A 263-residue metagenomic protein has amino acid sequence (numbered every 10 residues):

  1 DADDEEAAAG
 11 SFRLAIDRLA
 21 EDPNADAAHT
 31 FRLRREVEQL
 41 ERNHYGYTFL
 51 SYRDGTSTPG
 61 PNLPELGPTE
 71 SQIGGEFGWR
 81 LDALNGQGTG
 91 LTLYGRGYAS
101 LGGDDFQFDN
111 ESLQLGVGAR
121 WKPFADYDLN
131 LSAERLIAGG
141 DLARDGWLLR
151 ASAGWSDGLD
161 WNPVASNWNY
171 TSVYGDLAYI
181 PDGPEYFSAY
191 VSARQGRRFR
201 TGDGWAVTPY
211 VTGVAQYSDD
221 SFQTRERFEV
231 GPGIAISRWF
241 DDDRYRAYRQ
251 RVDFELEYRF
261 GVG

Functional and structural regions predicted by a protein language model:
D1-G263: Transmembrane beta-barrel domains of bacterial outer-membrane proteins
